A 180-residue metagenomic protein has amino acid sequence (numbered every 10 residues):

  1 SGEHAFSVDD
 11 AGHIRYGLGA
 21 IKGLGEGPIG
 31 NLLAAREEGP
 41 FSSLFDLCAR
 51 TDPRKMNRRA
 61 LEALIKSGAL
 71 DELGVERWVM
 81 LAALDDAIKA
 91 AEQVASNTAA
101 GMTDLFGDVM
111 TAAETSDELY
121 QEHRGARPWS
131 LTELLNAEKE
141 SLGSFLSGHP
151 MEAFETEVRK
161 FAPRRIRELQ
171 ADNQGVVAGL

Functional and structural regions predicted by a protein language model:
G2-Q174: Sliding clamp-binding short linear motifs that recruit DNA-associated proteins to replication/repair hubs
Q174-L180: OB-fold and OB-like beta-barrel modules that bind single-stranded nucleic acids
